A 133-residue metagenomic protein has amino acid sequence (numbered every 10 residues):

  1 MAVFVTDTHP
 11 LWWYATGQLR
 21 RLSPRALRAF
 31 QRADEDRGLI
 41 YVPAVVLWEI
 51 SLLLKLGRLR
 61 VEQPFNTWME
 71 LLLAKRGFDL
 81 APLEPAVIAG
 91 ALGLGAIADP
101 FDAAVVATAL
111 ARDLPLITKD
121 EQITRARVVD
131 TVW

Functional and structural regions predicted by a protein language model:
M1-V42, L56-L71, R112, E121-Q122 (+1 more regions): Short, well-structured N-terminal submotif of metal-dependent ribonuclease cores
P10, V46-L47, V87, V105 (+1 more regions): Alpha-helix capping/helix-boundary segments
G38, F78, V129: Short, conserved active-site loop motifs that form the nucleotide-linked donor/cofactor pocket
A44, N66-G95: Acidic catalytic patch
F101: Acidic donor-binding loop at a coil-to-helix junction in glycosyltransferase catalytic cores that engages
V106-W133: Acidic, PIN/NYN-like endoribonuclease modules and their adjacent C-terminal/linker elements
